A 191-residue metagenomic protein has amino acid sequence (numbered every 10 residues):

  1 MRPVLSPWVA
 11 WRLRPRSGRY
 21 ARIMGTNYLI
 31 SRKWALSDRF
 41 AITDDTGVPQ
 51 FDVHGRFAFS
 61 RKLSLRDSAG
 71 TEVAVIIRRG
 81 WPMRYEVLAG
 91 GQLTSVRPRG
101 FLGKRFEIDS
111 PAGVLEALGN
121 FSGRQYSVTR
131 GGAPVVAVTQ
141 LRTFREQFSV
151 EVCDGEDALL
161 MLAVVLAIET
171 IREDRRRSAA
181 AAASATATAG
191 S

Functional and structural regions predicted by a protein language model:
R2-S191: Intrinsically disordered, low-complexity proline/glycine-rich segments
